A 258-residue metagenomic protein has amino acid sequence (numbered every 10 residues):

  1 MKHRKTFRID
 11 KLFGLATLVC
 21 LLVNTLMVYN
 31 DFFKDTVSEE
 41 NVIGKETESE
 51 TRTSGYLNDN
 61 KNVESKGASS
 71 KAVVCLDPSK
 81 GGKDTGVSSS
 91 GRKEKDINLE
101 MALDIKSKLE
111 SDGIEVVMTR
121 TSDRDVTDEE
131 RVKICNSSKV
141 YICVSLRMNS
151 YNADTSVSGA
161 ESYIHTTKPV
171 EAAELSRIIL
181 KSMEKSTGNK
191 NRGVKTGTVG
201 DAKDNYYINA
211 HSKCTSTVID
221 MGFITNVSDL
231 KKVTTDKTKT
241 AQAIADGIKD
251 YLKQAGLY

Functional and structural regions predicted by a protein language model:
L12-Y29: Hydrophobic membrane-insertion alpha-helices, especially the h-region of bacterial N-terminal signal peptides
T25-E40: Hydrophobic single-pass membrane-insertion segments
E50-V132, N152, S158: Active-site histidine-acidic residue metal-binding/catalytic motifs, centered on HxH/HExxH-like signatures
V73-D77, E115-R120, Y141-L146, E161-I164 (+2 more regions): Structural recognition of the beta-strand scaffold that forms the well-ordered cores of secreted hydrolase catalytic
G81-K83, T121-V126, M148-A153, T167-E171 (+3 more regions): Solvent-exposed loop/turn segments at secondary-structure junctions within structured extracellular/periplasmic domains
D128-V140, Y206-S212: Mature extracellular/periplasmic domains of secretome proteins
S145, N149, K195-Y258: Active-site-adjacent mobile loop/cap segments within catalytic or ligand-binding domains
E174-T198: Active-site-adjacent substrate-binding region of metalloamidase/peptidase-like peptide-processing proteins
